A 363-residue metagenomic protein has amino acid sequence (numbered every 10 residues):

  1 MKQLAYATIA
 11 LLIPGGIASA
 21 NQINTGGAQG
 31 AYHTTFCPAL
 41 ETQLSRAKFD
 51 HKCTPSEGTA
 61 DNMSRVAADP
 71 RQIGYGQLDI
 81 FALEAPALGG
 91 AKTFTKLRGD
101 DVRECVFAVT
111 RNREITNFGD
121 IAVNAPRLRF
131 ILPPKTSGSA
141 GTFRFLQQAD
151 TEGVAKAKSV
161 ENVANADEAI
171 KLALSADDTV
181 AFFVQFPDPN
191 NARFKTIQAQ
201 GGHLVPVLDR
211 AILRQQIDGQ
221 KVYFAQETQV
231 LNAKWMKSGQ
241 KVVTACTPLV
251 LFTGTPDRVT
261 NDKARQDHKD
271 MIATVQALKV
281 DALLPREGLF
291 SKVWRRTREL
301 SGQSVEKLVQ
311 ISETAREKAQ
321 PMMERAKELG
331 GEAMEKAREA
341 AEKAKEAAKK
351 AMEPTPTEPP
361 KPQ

Functional and structural regions predicted by a protein language model:
L4-P14: Sec-dependent N-terminal signal peptides
G15-A20: Sec/Tat signal peptide C-region and signal peptidase I cleavage site
N21-A47, K52, E104-I170, S175 (+1 more regions): Bilobed "Venus flytrap"/periplasmic-binding protein-like clamshell domains and structurally analogous long
C37, T54-K92, D167-A173, T179 (+1 more regions): Pocket-flanking alpha-helical
L78-F81, R113-E114, S139-T142, Q147-T247 (+1 more regions): Pocket-lining segment of extracytoplasmic ligand-binding domains
G90-E104, L231-V242: A structural signal for short loop-to-beta-strand junctions that line the ligand-binding cleft of periplasmic/secreted
A233-E313, K361-Q363: Segments of small-molecule ligand-sensing domains
F290-V293, T297-P359: Amphipathic alpha-helical membrane/lipid-surface binding segments
